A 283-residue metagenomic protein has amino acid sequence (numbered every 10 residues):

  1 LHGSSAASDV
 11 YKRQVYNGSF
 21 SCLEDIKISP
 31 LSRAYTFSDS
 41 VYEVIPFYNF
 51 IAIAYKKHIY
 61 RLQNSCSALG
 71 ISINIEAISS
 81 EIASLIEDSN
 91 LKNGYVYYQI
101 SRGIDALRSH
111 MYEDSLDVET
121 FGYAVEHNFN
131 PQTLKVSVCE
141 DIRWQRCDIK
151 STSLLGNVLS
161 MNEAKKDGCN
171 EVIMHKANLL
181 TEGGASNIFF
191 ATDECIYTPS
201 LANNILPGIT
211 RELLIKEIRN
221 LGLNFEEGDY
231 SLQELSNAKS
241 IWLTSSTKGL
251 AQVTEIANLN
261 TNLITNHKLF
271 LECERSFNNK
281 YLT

Functional and structural regions predicted by a protein language model:
L1-Y11: Single conserved hydrophobic/aromatic residue that forms the stacking wall/gate of nucleotide- or nucleobase-binding
K12-R13, N17-K27, R33-Y35, S40-Y42 (+2 more regions): Conserved catalytic-core subdomain
E43-F47: Long amphipathic alpha-helical segments
Y48-I51, Y55, Y60-I78: N-terminal leader/propeptide and maturation segments of large enzyme subunits in energy/redox metabolism and hydrolases
S72-E76, N93-V96, G222-D229: Flexible, glycine/charged-enriched surface loops at secondary-structure junctions
A77-D167, T261-Y281: Extended Lys/Arg-rich, glycine-bearing segments that form polyanion-binding/interaction patches within enzyme domains
Y97-Q99, E171-K176, F190, Q252-T254: Cytosolic beta-strand hydrophobic patch enriched in CBS
N162-A164, C169-E182: Aromatic- and charge-enriched substrate-recognition/interaction segments in catalytic or ligand-/protein-binding
